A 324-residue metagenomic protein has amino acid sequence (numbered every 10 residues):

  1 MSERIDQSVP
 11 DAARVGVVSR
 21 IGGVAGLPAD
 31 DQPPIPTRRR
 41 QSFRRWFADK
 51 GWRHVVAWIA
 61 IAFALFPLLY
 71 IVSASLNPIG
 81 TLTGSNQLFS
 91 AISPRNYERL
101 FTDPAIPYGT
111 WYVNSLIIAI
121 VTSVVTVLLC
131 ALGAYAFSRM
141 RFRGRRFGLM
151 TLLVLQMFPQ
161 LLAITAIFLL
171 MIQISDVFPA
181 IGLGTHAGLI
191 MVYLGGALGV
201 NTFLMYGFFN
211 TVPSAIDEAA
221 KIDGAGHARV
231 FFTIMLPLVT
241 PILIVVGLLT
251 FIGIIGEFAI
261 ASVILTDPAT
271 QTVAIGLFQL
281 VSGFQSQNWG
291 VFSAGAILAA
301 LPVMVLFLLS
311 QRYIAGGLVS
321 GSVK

Functional and structural regions predicted by a protein language model:
M1-A57, S286-W289, Q311-K324: Transmembrane alpha-helical segments of polytopic membrane transport and secretion proteins
R53-K324: A structural signal for multi-pass alpha-helical bundles of membrane permease subunits that mediate small-molecule
